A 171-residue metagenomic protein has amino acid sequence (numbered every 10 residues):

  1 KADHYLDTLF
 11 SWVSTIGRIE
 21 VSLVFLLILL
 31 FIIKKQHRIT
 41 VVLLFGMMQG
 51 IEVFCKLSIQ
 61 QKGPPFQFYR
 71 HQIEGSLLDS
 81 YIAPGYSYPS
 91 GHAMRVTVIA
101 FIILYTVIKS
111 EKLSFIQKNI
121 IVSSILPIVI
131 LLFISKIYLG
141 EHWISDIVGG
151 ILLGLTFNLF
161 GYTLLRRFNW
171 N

Functional and structural regions predicted by a protein language model:
K1-V21, L57-S80: N-terminal transmembrane-helix/juxtamembrane module of multi-pass inner/ER membrane proteins
Y5-L6, K35-R38, P65, S114-I120 (+1 more regions): Membrane-helix interface segments
S14-K34, R95-I103, V107: Hydrophobic alpha-helical transmembrane segments
V21-L26, E52, K56, Q60 (+2 more regions): Alpha-helical transmembrane segments and their lipid-water interface positions in multi-pass membrane proteins
L26-V53, V122: Interfacial segments of alpha-helical transmembrane regions
I32-I33, S58-I59, L165-F168: Helix-loop junctions at the membrane-solvent interface of multi-pass transporters, primarily the C-terminal
V42-Y69, L126-I147: Hydrophobic alpha-helical transmembrane segments of integral membrane proteins
I73-N171: Membrane-embedded catalytic cores of phosphoryl/pyrophosphoryl-handling enzymes
